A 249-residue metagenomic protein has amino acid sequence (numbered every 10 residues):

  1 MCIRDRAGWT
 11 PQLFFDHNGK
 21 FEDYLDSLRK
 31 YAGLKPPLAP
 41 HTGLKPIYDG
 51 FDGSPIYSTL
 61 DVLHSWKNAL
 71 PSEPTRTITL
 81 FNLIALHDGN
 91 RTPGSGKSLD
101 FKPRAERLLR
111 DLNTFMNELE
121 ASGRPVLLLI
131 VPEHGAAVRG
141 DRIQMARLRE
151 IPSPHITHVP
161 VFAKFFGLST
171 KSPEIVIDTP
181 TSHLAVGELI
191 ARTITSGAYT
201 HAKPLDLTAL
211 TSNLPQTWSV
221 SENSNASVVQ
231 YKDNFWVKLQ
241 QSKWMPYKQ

Functional and structural regions predicted by a protein language model:
M1-I3, L129: Extended C-terminal regions of large enzymes
I3-R91, H183, E188-I194, Y199-T208: Active-site-proximal alpha/beta segments of enzymes that process anionic O-linked groups
A7, G19-D23, N117-G123, V138 (+2 more regions): Membrane-interface soluble catalytic domains
H17-F21, L83-D88, E133-A137, Q144 (+2 more regions): Short, solvent-exposed loop/turn segments at secondary-structure junctions
I56-P74, G89-V131, A185-G187: A long, amphipathic alpha-helix that forms part of the scaffold/cap immediately adjacent to metal-dependent active
A85, P103-E106, A226-V228, N234: Polyampholytic, low-complexity intrinsically disordered segments
N90-S98, D141-Q144, S172-I175: Short acidic, glycine/proline-rich loop/turn micro-motifs
